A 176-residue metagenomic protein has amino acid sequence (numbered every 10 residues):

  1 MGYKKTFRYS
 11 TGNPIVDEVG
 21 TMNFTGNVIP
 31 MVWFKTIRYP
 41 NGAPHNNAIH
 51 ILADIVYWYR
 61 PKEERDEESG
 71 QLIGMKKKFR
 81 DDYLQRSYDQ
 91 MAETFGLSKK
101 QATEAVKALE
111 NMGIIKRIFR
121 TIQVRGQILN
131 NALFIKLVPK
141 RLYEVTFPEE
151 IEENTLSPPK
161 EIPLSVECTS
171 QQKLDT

Functional and structural regions predicted by a protein language model:
M1-E93, L97, K107: Short recognition helix of helix-turn-helix/winged-helix DNA-binding domains
G2-T21, L137-T176: Charged low-complexity intrinsically disordered patches
D89, K99-S157: Winged-helix/helix-turn-helix nucleic-acid-interaction surface
